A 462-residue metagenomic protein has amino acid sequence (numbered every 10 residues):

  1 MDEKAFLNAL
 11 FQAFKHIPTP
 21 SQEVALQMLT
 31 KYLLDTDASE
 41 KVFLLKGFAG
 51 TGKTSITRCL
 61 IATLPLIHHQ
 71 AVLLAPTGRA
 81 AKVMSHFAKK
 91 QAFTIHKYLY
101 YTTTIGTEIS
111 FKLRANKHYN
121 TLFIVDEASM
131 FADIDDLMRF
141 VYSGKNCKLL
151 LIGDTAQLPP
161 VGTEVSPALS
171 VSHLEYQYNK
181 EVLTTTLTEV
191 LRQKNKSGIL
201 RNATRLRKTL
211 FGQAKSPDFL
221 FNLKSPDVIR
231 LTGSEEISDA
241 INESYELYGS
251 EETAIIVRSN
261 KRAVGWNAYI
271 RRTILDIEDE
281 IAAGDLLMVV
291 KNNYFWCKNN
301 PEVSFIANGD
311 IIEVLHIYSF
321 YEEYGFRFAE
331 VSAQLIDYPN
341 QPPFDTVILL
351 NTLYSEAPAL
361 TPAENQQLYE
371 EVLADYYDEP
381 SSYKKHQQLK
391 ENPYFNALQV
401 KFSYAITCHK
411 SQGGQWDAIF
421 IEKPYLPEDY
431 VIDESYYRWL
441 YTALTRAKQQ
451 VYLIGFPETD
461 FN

Functional and structural regions predicted by a protein language model:
E3-F6, L10, A25, L29 (+7 more regions): Conserved helicase motor core of P-loop NTPases
P18, L73, I255: Conserved SAM-binding loop
T19-P20, A132: Short helix-coil-helix linker/hinge
Q22, T77, S259, G413: Short, conserved phosphate/pyrophosphate- and ester-handling motifs at nucleotide-, phospho-/glycolipid
L26-Q27, K31, D37, K41-L220: ASCE P-loop NTPase helicase motor core
E40, G309, S403: Short coil/loop residues immediately preceding or within conserved phosphate-binding loops of NTP-utilizing enzyme
K89, F140-V141, I270-I274, Y437-W439: Short, solvent-exposed amphipathic alpha-helical segments in soluble enzyme and RNA/protein-processing domains
E323-N462: C-terminal accessory regions
